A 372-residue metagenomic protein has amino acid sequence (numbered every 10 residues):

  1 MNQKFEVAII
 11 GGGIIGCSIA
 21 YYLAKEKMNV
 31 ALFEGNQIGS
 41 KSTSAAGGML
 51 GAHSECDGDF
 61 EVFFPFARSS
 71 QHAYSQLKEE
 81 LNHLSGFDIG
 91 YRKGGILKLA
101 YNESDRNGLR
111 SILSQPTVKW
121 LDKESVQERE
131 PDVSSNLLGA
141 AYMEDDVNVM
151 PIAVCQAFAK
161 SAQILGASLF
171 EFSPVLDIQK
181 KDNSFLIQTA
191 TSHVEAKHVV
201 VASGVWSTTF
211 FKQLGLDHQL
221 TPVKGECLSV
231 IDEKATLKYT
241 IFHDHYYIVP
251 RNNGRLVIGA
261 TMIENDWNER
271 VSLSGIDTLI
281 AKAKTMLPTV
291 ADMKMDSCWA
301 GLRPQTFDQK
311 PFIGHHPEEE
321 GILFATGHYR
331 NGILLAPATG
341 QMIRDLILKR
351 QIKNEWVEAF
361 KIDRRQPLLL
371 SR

Functional and structural regions predicted by a protein language model:
F5-A31: N-terminal Rossmann-like FAD-binding beta1-loop-alpha1 element of flavoenzymes
A8-I10, V194-W206, G340: Short hydrophobic core segments
Y21-E26, G48-L50, S54, F87-R92 (+1 more regions): Active-site substrate-recognition segment that forms the wall of the catalytic cavity or substrate channel
K25-S44: Glycine-rich FAD pyrophosphate-binding loop
M49-R129, K282-K284: Dinucleotide-binding Rossmann-like beta1-alpha1 core, especially the glycine-rich loop that anchors the ADP
F87-K98, T117-L165, T261-D266, E320 (+1 more regions): Helix-loop-beta segment of a Rossmann-like dinucleotide-binding subdomain
A141-K197: Helical element adjacent to the flavin cofactor pocket in flavoenzyme catalytic cores
T289, M293-R372: C-terminal catalytic lobe of FAD-dependent flavoproteins
